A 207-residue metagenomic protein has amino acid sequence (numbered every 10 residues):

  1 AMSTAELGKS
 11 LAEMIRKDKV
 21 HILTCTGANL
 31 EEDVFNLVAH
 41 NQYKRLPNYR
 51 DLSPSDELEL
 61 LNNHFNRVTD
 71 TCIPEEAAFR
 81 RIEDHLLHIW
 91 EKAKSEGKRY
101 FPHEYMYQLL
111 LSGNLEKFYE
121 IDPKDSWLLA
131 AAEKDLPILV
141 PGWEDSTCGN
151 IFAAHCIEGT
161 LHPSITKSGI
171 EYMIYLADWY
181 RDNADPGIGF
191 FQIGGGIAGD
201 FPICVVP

Functional and structural regions predicted by a protein language model:
A1: Short acidic, glycine-rich surface-loop motifs adjacent to enzyme active sites
T4-P207: Conserved catalytic alpha/beta core of Sir2/sirtuin-type deacylases, generalized to analogous enzyme cores that bind
